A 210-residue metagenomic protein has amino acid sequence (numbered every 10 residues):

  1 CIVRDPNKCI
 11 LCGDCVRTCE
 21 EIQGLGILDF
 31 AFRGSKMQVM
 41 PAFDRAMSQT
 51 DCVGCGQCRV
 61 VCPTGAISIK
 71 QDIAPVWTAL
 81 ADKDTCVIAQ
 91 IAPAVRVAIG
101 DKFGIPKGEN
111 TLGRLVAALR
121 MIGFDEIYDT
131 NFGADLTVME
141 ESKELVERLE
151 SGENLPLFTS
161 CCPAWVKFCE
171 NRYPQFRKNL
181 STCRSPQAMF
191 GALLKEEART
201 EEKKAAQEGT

Functional and structural regions predicted by a protein language model:
C1-I2, V39-P41, V97: Short, hydrophobic beta-strand segments
I2, D29-F32, T50, C161-F168: Membrane-targeting and insertion segments and their boundary/processing signals
I2-I22, D44-G65: Cysteine-centered iron-sulfur cluster-binding motifs in ferredoxin-type domains/subunits of redox enzymes
T18, L28, Y128-D129: A generic structural-conservation signal
E21-D51, G65-V87: Non-heme iron-sulfur electron-transfer modules
Q23, C62, A198-E202: Structural motif corresponding to the C-terminal cap of alpha-helices
I69-T210: Iron-sulfur-associated redox domains of electron-transfer enzymes in respiratory and anaerobic energy metabolism
